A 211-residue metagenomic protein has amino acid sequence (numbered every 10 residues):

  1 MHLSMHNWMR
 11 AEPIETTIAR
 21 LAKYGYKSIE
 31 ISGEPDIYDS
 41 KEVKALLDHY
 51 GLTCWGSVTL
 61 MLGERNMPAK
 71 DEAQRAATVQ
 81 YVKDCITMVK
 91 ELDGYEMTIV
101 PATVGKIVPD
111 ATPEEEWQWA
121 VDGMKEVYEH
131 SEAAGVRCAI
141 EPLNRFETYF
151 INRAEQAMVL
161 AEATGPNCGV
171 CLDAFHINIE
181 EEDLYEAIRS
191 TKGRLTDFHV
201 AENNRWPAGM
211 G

Functional and structural regions predicted by a protein language model:
M1-N7, I29-I31, L52-T59, M97-I99 (+3 more regions): Hydrophobic faces of well-ordered beta-strands that scaffold small-molecule active sites in alpha/beta enzyme cores
H2-L21: Short, Lys/Arg-rich amphipathic segments at extreme N-termini
N7-W8, G33-E34, A76, W117-Q118 (+2 more regions): Residue-level marker of alpha-helix boundaries and capping positions
M9-A11, P35, L60-G63, T103-G105 (+3 more regions): Active-site-proximal loop/turn and secondary-structure-junction residues that shape catalytic pockets, frequently
T16-K23, I37-V58, D84-D93, K125-A134 (+2 more regions): Acidic (Asp/Glu)-rich catalytic clusters
I18, P68-A73, F150-I151, M158 (+1 more regions): Gly/Pro-rich active-site loop or hairpin
K23-Y26, G56-R65, V100-T103: Short, conserved active-site loops that position catalytic residues or coordinate cofactors/metal ions across diverse
H49, P68-G169, E181: Active-site acidic/histidine proton-transfer and metal-coordination neighborhood in alpha/beta enzyme cores
